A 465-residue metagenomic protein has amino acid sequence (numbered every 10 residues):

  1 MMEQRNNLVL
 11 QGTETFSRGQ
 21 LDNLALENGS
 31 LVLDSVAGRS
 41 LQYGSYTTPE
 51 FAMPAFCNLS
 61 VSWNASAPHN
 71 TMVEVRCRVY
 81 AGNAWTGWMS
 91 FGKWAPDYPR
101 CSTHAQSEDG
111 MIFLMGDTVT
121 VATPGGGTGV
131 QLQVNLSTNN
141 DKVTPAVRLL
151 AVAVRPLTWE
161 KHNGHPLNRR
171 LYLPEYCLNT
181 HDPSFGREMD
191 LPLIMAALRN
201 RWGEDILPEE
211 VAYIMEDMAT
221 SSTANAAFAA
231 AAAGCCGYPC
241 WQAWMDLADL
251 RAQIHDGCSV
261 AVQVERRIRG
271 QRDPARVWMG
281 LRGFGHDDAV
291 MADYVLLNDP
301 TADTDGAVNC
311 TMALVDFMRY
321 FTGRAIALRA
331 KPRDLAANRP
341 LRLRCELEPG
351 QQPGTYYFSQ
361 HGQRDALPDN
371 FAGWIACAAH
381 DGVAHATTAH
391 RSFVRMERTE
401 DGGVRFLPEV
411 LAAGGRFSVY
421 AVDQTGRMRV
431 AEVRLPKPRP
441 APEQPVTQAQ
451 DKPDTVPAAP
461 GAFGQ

Functional and structural regions predicted by a protein language model:
M1-R169: Beta-strand-rich ligand- or partner-binding modules with a strong bias toward extracellular/periplasmic carbohydrate
N7-Q20, A25, A52-P54, G82 (+3 more regions): Noncatalytic regulatory segments and standalone regulatory/sensor domains
A122-G126, P408-G414: Surface-exposed, short loops/turns at beta-strand junctions within beta-sandwich domains
S137-S221, E346-T355, Q360, H380 (+3 more regions): Active-site-adjacent structural segments surrounding the nucleophilic cysteine of cysteine proteases and isopeptidases
D205, E209-D334, E397: Conserved active-site-adjacent core of cysteine acyl-enzyme catalytic domains
D381-D401: Low-complexity "stalk/linker" and mucin-like segments enriched in Ser/Thr/Pro/Ala/Gly
Q450: Short Gly/Ser/Thr- and charged-rich N-terminal loops/segments that act as flexible capping/hinge elements
